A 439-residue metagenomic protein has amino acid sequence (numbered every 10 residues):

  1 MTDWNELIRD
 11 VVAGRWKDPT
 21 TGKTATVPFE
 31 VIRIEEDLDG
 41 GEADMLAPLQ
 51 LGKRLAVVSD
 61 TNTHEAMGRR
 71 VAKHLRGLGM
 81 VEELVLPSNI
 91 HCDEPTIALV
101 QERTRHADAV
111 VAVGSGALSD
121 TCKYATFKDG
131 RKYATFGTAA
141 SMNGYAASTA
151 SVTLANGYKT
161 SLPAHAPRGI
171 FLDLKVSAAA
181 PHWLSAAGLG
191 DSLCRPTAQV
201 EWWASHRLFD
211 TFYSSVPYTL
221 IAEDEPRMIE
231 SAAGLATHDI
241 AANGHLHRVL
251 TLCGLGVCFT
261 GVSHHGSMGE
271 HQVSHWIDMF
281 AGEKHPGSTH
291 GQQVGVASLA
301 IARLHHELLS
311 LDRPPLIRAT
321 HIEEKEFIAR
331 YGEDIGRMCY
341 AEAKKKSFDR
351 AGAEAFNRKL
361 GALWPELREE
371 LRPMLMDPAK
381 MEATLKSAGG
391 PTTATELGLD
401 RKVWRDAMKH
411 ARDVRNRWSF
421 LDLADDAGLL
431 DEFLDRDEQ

Functional and structural regions predicted by a protein language model:
M1-A109: ATP/NTP phosphate-donor binding region
T2-P19, S192, L309-Q439: C-terminal charged capping/lid subdomain of soluble metabolic enzymes
T24-A25, L49-Q50, E102-R105, T126 (+5 more regions): Solvent-exposed alpha-helices and their adjacent loops that cap or buttress functional pockets in soluble metabolic
E36-L38, T61-M67, G114-D120, A140-S141 (+1 more regions): Gly/Ser/Thr-rich loops at beta-strand to alpha-helix junctions that form or flank small-molecule/cofactor-binding
T104-A125, D129-A139: A short, small-residue-rich loop immediately preceding and capping a beta-strand
K128-R227: A glycine/threonine-rich phosphate-anchoring loop and its flanking beta-alpha core in nucleotide/phosphate-binding
Y218-K380: Active-site segments that bind and position negatively charged phosphate/pyrophosphate groups
